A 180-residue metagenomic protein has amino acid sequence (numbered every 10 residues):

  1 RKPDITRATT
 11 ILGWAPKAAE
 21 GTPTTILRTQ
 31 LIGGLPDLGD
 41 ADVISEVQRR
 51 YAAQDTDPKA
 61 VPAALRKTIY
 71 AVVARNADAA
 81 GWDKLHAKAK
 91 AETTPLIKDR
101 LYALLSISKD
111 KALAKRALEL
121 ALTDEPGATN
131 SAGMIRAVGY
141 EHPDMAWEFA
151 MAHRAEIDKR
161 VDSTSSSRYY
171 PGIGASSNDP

Functional and structural regions predicted by a protein language model:
R1-P180: Long, ordered, helix-rich scaffold segments
